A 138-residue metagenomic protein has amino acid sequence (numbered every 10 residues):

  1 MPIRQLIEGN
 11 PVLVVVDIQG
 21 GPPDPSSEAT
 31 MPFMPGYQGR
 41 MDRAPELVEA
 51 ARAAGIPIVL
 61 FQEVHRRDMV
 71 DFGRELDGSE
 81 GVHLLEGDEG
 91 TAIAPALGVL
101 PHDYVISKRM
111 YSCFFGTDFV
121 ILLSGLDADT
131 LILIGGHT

Functional and structural regions predicted by a protein language model:
M1-L100, Y104: Active-site acidic carboxylates
E8, H137-T138: Long hydrophobic alpha-helices with heptad-repeat/coiled-coil character
G87-D88, A94-G136: Internal catalytic-core helix/loop-beta-alpha segment that presents or stabilizes conserved functional determinants
